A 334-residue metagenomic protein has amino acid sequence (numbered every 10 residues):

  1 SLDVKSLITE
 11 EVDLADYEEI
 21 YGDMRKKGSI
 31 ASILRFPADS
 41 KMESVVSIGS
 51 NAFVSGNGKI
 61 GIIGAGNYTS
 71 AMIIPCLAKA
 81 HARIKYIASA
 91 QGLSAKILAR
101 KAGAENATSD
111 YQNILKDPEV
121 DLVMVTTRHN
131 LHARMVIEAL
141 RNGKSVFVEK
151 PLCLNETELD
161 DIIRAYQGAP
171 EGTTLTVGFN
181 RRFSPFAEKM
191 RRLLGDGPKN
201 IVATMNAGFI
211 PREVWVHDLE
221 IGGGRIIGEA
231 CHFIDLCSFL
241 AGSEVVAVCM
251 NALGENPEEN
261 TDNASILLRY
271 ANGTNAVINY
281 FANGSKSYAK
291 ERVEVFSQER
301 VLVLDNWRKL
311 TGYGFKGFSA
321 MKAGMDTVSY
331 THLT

Functional and structural regions predicted by a protein language model:
L2-E10, E18-N57, T173: C-terminal capping/lid region of NAD(P)-dependent oxidoreductase domains
M42-A102, L122: N-terminal Rossmann-like dinucleotide-binding module
L131-E149: Rossmann-fold NAD(P) dinucleotide-binding segment
V148, L154, L175-V177, L304: Hydrophobic residues in well-ordered beta-strands that form the structural core
L152-T173: Rossmann-fold NAD(P)-binding glycine/threonine-rich loop
G172-T174, R181-P257: Predominantly a Rossmann-like dinucleotide-binding segment in NAD(P)-dependent oxidoreductases
T331-T334: Conserved small/polar residues in nucleotide/adenosyl-binding loops
